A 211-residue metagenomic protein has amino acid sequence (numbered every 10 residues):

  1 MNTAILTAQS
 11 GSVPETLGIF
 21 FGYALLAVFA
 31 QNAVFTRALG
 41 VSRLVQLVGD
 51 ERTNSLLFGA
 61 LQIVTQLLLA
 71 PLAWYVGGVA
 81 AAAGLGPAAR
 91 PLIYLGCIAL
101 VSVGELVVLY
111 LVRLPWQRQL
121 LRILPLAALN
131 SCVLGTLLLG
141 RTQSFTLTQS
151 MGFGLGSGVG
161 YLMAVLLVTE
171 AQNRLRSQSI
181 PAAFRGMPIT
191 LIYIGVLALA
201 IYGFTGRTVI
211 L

Functional and structural regions predicted by a protein language model:
M1-F21, V209-L211: Short, strongly hydrophobic alpha-helical membrane anchors
I19-V34, G86-L100, M151-A164: Structural signature of hydrophobic alpha-helical transmembrane segments
Y23-V64: Juxtamembrane transmembrane-helix termini in multi-pass membrane transport proteins
A38-L44, V108-V112, I123, S131-F145: Generic transmembrane alpha-helix signature in multi-pass membrane proteins, especially transporters/channels
A38-N54, S102-W116, V168-I180: C-terminal ends of transmembrane helices
R52-V64, A89-Y94, W116-A128, A183-P188: Cytoplasmic-side transmembrane-helix entry/capping segments in multi-pass membrane proteins
L61-P71, R122-L138, G186-A198: Small-residue-rich segments of transmembrane alpha-helices in multi-pass membrane proteins, especially helix faces
Y75-R122: Ordered, amphipathic secondary-structure segments that act as subunit-interaction surfaces in large macromolecular
